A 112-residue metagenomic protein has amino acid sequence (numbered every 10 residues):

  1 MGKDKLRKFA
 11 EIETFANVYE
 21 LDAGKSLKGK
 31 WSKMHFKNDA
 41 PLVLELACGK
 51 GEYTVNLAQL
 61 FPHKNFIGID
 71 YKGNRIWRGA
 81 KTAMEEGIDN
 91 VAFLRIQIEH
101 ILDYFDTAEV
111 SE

Functional and structural regions predicted by a protein language model:
M1-L44, E52-Q59: S-adenosyl-L-methionine
L46, I69: Conserved beta-strand/loop positions that form the S-adenosyl-L-methionine
G49: Conserved glycine-rich SAM-binding loop
K64-I67: Short beta-strand element of Class I
K72: Conserved SAM/SAH-binding beta-strand->alpha-helix loop
R75: Conserved short alpha-helix immediately C-terminal to the canonical SAM/SAH-binding motif I of Rossmann-like
A80-T107: S-adenosyl-L-methionine
E109-E112: Short SAM/SAH-binding signature in class I
